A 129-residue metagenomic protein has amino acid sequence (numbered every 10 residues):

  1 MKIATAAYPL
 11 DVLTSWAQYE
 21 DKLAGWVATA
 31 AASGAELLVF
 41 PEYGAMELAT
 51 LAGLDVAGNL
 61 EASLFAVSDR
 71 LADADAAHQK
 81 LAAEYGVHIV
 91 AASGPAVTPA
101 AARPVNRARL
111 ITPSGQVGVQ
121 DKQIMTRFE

Functional and structural regions predicted by a protein language model:
M1-V12, V39, R107, V119-K122: Active-site-proximal beta-strand elements of phosphoester/diester hydrolases
I3-A6, S15, L54-G58: Alpha-helical context
Y8, G94, M125: Residues that form or immediately flank small-molecule/cofactor binding pockets and catalytic motifs
L10-Q18, V67: Acidic/histidine-rich helix-loop elements that form or flank divalent-metal/phosphate-binding sites at the catalytic
E20-D21, G25-P113: Cys-nucleophile CN-hydrolase/nitrilase-fold catalytic domain and related Cys-dependent amidase chemistry that acts on
K122-E129: A short, polar/charged loop-to-alpha-helix boundary motif
